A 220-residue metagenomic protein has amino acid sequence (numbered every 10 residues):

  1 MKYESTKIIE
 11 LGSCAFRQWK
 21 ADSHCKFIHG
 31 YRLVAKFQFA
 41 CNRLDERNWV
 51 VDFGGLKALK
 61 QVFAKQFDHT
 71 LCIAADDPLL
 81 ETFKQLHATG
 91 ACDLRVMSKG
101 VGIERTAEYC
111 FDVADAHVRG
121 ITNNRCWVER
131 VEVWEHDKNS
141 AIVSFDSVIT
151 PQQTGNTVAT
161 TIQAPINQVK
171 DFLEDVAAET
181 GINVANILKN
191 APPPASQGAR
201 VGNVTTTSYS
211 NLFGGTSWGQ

Functional and structural regions predicted by a protein language model:
M1-P192, V204-W218: Charge-rich, low-complexity N-terminal segments
